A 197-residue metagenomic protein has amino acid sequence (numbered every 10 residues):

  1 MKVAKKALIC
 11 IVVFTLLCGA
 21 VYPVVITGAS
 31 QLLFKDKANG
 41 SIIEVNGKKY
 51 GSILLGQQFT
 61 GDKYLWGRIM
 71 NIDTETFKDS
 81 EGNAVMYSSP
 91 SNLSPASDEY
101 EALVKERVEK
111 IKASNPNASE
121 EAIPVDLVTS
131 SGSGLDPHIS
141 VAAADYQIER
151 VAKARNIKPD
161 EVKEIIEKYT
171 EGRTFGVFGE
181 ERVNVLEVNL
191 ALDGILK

Functional and structural regions predicted by a protein language model:
K2-D36: Internal alpha-helical transmembrane segments
V3-K5, C10, G132, I139-S140 (+2 more regions): Short leucine-rich amphipathic alpha-helices used at interfaces
I11, V24, A142-Q147, L186: A generic alpha-helix surface/boundary motif
G19, T27-Q147, A154, T170-T174: Flexible, solvent-exposed loop/hinge segments and secondary-structure transition points
D145-K197: Extracytoplasmic/periplasmic C-terminal soluble domains
